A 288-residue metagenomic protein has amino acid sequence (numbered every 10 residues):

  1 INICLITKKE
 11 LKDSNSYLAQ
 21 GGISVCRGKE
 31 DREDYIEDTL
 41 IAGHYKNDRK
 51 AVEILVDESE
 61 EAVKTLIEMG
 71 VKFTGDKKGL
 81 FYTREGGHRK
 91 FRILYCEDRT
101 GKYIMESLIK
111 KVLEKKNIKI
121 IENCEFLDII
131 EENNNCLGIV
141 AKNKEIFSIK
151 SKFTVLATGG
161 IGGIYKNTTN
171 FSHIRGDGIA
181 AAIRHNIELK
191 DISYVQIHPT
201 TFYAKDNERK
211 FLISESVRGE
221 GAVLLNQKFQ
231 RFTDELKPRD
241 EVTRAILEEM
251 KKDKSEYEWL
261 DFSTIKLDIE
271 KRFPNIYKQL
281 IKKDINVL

Functional and structural regions predicted by a protein language model:
N2-I23, R27: Glycine-rich FAD pyrophosphate-binding loop
L11, A181, I187-L288: An anion/pyrophosphate-binding glycine-rich loop and adjacent beta-alpha core in soluble alpha-beta enzymes
S16-Y17, K46-E53, V63-L80, E188-D191 (+2 more regions): A short alpha-helix-loop-beta-strand transition element characteristic of N-terminal alpha/beta dinucleotide-binding
V25-L55: Glycine-rich active-site loop/strand segments that organize a redox cofactor
N47-E60, R92-K110, I121, T168-G176 (+2 more regions): Short beta-strand to alpha-helix junction loop
I67-E145, A157, F202-Y203, L224: Conserved redox-cofactor binding core of oxidoreductases
I149-G159, A182, F229: Short hydrophobic core segments
L156-N170: Flavin (primarily FAD) binding-site architecture
